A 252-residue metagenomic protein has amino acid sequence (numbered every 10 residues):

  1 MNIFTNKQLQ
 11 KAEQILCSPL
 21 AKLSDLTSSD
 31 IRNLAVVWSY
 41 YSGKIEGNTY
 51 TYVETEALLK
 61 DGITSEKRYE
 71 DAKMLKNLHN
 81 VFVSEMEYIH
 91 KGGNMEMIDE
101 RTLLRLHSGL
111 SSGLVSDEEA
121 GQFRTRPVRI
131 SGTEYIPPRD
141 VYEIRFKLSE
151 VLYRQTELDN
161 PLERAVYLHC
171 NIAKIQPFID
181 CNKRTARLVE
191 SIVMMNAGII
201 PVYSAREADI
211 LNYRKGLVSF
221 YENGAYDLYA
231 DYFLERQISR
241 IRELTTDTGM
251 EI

Functional and structural regions predicted by a protein language model:
M1-I252: FIC/Doc superfamily catalytic core
